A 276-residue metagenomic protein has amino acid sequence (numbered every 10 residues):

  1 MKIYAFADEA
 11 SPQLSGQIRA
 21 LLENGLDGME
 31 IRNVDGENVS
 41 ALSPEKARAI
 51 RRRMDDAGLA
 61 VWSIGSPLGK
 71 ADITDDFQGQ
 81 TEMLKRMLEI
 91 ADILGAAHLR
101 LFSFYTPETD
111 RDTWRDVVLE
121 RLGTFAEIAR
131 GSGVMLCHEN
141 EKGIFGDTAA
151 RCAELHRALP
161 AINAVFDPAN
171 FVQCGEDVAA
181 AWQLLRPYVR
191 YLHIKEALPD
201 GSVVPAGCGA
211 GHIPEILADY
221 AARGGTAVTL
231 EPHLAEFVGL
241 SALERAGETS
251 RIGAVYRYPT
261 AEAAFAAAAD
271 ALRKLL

Functional and structural regions predicted by a protein language model:
M1-Y4, A60-A71: N-terminal small/glycine-rich loop or linker at the start of catalytic domains across soluble metabolic enzymes
M1-Y4, S11-G25, D55-G58, G95 (+2 more regions): Histidine-acidic metal/acid-base catalytic patches
F6-A10, R32-V34, S66-G69, F104-T106 (+4 more regions): Active-site beta-loop-alpha junctions enriched in small/polar residues
S15-R19, R53-D56, I73-A164, Q173 (+2 more regions): Active-site acidic/histidine proton-transfer and metal-coordination neighborhood in alpha/beta enzyme cores
G28, C137-H138, V228-T229: A structural signal for short, well-ordered beta-strand segments and their strand-loop junctions that often border
G28-N33, A60-G65, L99-L101: Short, well-structured secondary-structure segments
E30-D55, S103-D110: Glycine-rich, proline-tolerant flexible connector loops at the mouths of alpha/beta enzymes
S40-P44, I73-Q78, D110-W114, E176-D177 (+1 more regions): Short, solvent-exposed loop/turn segments at secondary-structure boundaries
